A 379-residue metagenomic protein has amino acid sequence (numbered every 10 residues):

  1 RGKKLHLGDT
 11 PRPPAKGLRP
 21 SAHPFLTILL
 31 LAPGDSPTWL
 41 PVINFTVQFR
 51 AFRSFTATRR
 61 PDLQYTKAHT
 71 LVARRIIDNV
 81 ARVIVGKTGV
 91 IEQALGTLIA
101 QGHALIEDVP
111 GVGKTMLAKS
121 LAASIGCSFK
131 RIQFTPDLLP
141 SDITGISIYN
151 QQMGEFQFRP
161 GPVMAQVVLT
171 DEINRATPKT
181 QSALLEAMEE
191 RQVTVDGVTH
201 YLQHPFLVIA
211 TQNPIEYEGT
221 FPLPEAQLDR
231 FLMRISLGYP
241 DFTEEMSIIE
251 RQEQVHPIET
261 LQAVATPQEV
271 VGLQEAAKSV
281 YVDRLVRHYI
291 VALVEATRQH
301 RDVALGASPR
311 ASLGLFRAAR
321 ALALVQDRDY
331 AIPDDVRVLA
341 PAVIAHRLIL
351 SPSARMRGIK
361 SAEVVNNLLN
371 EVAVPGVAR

Functional and structural regions predicted by a protein language model:
R1-K4, G8-L26, L30-W39, S54-T58: Short, low-complexity intrinsically disordered segments enriched in small and basic residues
A57, L63, Q299-R379: C-terminal engagement/docking regions of AAA+ P-loop ATPases
Y65-T66, T70, T220-F221, R234-R310 (+4 more regions): Conserved C-terminal "switch" segment of AAA+ ATPases
H69-A104, V109: Pre-Walker A (pre-P-loop) alpha-helix and adjacent loop at the N terminus of AAA/AAA+ ATPase modules, a conserved
Q93-L95, N150-L169: Conserved alpha-helical scaffold flanking the Walker A/P-loop in AAA+ ATPase domains
I99-T135: Walker A/P-loop
Q157-Q166, V195-Q212, L223-L232, R310: AAA+/SF3 P-loop NTPase mechanochemical coupling elements
A165-E189, E218-A226, Y239-M246: Conserved AAA+/SF3 P-loop NTPase catalytic/coupling segment centered on the Walker-B
